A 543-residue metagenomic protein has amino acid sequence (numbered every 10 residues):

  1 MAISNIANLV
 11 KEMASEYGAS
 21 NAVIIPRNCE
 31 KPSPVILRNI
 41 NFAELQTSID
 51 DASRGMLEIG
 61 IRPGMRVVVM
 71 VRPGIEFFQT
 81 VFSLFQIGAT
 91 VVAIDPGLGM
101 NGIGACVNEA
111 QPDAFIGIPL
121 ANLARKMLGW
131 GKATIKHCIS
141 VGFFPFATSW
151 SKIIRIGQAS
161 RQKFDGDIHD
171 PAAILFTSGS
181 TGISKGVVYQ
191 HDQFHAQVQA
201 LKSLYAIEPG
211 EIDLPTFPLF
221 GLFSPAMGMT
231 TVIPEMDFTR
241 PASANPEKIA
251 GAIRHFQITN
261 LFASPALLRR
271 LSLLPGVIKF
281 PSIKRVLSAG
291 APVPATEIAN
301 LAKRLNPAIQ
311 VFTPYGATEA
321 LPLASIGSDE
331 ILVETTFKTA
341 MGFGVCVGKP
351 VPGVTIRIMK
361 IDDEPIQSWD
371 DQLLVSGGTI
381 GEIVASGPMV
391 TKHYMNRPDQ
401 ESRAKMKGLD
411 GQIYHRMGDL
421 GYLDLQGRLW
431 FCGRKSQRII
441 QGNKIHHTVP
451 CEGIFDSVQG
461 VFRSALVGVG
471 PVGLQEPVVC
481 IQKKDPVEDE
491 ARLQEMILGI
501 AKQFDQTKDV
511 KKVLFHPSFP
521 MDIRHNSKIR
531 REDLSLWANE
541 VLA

Functional and structural regions predicted by a protein language model:
G18-N21, S140, R155-I183, A206-I212: Conserved pre-ATP/AMP-binding loop-to-beta segment of ANL
V23-G74, F78-F82, G99-G104, D165 (+1 more regions): Conserved AMP-binding/adenylate-forming core of the ANL superfamily
R27-P34, R38, L120-I168: ANL superfamily adenylate-forming
N39-A43, A172-Q199, T230: Conserved AMP-binding A3 loop
T90, H195-I212, F217-N260: Conserved AMP-binding/adenylation subdomain of ANL enzymes
V141, S151-K152, M229, N260-F262 (+2 more regions): Gly/Ser/Thr-rich phosphate-binding loop
P365, L373-Q441, I445-T448: Conserved ATP-binding/catalytic segment of the ANL
A465-G470, V478-V479, L498-A543: Conserved C-terminal "lid"/linker of ANL adenylate-forming enzymes
